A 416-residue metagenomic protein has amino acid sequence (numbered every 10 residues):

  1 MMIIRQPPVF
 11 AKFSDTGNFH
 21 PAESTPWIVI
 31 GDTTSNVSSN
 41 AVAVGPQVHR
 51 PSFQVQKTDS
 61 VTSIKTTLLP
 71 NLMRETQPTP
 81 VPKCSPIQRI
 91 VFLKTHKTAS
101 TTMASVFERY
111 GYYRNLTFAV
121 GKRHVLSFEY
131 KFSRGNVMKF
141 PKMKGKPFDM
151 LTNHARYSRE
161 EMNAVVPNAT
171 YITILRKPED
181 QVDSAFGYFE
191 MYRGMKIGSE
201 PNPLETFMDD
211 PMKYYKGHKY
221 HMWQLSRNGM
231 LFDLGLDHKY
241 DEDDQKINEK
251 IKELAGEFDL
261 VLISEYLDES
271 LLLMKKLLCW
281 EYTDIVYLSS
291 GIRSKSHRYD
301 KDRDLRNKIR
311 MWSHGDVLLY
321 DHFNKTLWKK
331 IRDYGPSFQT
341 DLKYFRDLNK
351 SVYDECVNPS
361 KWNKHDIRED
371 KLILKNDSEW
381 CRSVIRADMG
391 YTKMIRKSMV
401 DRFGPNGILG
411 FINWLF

Functional and structural regions predicted by a protein language model:
M1-I3: Hydrophobic membrane-insertion alpha-helices, especially the h-region of bacterial N-terminal signal peptides
R5-F19, W27-G31, N36, G45 (+3 more regions): Lumenal/extracellular "mature" regions of secretory-pathway glycan-modifying transferases
E265-L267, L272-C279: Extended serine/threonine-enriched, polar tracts that run as long, contiguous segments within proteins
